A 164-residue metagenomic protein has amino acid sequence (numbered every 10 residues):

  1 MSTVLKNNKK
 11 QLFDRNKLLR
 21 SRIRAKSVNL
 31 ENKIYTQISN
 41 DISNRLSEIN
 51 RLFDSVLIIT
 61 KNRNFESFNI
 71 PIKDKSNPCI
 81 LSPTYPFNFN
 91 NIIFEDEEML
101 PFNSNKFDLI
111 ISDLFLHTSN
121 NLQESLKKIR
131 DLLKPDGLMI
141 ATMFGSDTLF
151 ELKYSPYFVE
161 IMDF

Functional and structural regions predicted by a protein language model:
S2-R51: Class I SAM-dependent methyltransferase Rossmann-like catalytic core, especially the SAM/SAH-binding loop
K33, S43-L109, Q123-K127: Class I SAM-dependent methyltransferase SAM/SAH-binding core
R51, N120, K134: Short conserved AdoMet
E66, N120, L149: Glycine/Thr-rich phosphate-binding loops of Rossmann-like dinucleotide-binding domains
D113-H117: Short catalytic micro-motifs in class I SAM-dependent methyltransferases
Q123-L138: A short glycine-rich, Lys/Arg-flanked "PGG" loop and its adjoining helix->strand segment in the class I
A141-F164: Conserved catalytic/acceptor-binding region of the Class I
